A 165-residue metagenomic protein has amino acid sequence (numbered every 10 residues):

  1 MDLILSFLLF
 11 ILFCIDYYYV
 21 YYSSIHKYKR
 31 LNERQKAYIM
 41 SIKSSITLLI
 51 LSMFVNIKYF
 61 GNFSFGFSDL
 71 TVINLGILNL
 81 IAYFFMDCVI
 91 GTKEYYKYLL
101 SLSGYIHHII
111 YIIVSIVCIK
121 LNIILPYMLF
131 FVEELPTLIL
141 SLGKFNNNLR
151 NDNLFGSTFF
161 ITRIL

Functional and structural regions predicted by a protein language model:
M1-E133, T137-L165: Membrane-helix and juxtamembrane interface regions of eukaryotic multi-pass membrane proteins
